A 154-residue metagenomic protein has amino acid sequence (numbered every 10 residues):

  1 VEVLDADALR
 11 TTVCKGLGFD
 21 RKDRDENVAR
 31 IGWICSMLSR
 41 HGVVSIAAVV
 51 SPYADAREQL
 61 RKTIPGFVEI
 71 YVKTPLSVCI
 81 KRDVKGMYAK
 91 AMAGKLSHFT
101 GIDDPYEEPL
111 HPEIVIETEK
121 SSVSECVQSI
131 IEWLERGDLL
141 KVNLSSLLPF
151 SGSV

Functional and structural regions predicted by a protein language model:
V1-S36, R40: Conserved substrate/cofactor phosphate-moiety recognition/catalytic segment in nucleotide-dependent phosphotransferases
F19-D23, T63-G66, G86-A89: Short, hinge-like loop/turn segments at secondary-structure boundaries
C35, I130, L134: Hydrophobic "lid"/C-terminal helical patch of Rossmann-like NAD(P)-dependent dehydrogenase/epimerase domains
R40-A48, V68: Loop/turn-to-beta-strand initiation segments
V50-A54: Short beta->alpha connector loops
A56-L60: Hydrophobic packing residues within well-ordered alpha-helices of enzyme cores
T63-V68, L110-E113: Short glycine-/polar-rich loops that comprise or flank the Walker A/P-loop and associated switch/sensor motifs
K73-L76, K81-S129, G137, K141-L148: Small-molecule kinase domains that catalyze NTP-dependent phosphoryl transfer to phosphate-bearing small molecules
